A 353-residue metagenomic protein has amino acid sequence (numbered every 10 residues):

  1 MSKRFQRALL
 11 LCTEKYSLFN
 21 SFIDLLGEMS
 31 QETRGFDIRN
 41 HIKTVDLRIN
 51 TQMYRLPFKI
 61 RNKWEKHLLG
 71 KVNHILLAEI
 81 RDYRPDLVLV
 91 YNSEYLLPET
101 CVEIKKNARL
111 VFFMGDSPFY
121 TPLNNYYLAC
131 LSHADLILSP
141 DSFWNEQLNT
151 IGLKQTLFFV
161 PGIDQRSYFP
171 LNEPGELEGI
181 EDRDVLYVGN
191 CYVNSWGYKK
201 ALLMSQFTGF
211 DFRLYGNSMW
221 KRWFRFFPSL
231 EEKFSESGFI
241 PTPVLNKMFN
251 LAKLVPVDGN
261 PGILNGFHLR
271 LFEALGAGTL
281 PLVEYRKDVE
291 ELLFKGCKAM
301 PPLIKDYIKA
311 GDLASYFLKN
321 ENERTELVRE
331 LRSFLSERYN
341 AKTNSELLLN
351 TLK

Functional and structural regions predicted by a protein language model:
S2-I60, K71-I75, N92-P98, Y127 (+3 more regions): Nucleotide-sugar donor-binding catalytic core of glycosyltransferases
W64-D82: Alpha-helix-centered segments that form part of catalytic cores
R84-D86: Proline-aspartate-enriched helix->loop->beta-strand connector
E103-P118: Active-site proximal beta-strand in glycosyltransferases
M114-A129, S139: Nucleotide-sugar donor phosphate/pyrophosphate-binding loop at the beta->alpha transition of glycosyltransferases
A299-Y307, Y316-E321: Conserved acidic donor-binding segment of nucleotide-sugar-dependent glycosyltransferases
L318-L352: A charged, aromatic-enriched C-terminal amphipathic alpha-helix characteristic of glycosyltransferases across folds
